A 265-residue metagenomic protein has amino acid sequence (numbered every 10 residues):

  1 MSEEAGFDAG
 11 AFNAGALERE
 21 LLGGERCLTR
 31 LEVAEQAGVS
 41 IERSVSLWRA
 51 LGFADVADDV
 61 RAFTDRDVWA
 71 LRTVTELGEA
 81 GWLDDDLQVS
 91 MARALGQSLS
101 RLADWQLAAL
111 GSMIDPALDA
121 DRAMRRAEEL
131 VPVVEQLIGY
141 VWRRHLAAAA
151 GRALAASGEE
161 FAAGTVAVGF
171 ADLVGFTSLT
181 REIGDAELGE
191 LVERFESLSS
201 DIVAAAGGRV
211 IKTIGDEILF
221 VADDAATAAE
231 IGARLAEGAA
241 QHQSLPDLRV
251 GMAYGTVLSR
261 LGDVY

Functional and structural regions predicted by a protein language model:
M1-A156: Arg/Lys-rich, alpha-helical DNA-contact motif
V39, R66, A171, D223-D224 (+1 more regions): Structured loop/turn residues at secondary-structure junctions
E42, S90, R125, E129 (+5 more regions): Charged, alpha-helix-enriched surfaces in structured cytosolic catalytic cores of large nucleotide-utilizing machines
F53-D55, F176, G255-L258: A short, flexible beta-alpha/helix-coil linker loop
D59-V60, E182-I183, L261-Y265: Short, solvent-exposed loop/turn segments at secondary-structure boundaries
D115-D119, E217, V257, L261: Short hinge/gating elements
E159-A240: Catalytic NTP-binding/metal-coordinating core of nucleotidyl cyclase/transferase enzymes
V221-Y265: Catalytic beta-strand-to-alpha-helix segment of the class III nucleotidyl cyclase homology domain
